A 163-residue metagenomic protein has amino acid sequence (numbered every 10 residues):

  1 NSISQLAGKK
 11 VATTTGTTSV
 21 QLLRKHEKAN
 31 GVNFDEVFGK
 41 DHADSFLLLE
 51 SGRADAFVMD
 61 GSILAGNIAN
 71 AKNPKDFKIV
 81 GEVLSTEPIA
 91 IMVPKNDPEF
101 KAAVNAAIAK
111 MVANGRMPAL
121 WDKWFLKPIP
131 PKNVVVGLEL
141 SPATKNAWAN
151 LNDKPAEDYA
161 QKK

Functional and structural regions predicted by a protein language model:
N1-V11: Flexible hinge/capping segments at coil-to-helix
I3, V20-R24, H42-F46, E50 (+4 more regions): Extracytoplasmic/secreted envelope proteins and their assembly/folding machinery, especially bacterial periplasmic
K9-A12, E50-D60, K75: Alpha-to-beta junction loops
K10, T15-T17, A65, A90-P130: Extended ligand-binding regions for polar small-molecule ligands
S19-F38, I68-N73: Ligand-binding cleft/hinge of the Venus flytrap
E36-S51, S85-E87: Short helix-initiation/N-cap motifs at beta->coil->alpha
G61, A69-N105, K127-L151: Periplasmic-binding protein-like
A147-K163: Short, low-complexity, Pro/Ser/Thr/Gly-rich segments in the mature regions of secreted, periplasmic
